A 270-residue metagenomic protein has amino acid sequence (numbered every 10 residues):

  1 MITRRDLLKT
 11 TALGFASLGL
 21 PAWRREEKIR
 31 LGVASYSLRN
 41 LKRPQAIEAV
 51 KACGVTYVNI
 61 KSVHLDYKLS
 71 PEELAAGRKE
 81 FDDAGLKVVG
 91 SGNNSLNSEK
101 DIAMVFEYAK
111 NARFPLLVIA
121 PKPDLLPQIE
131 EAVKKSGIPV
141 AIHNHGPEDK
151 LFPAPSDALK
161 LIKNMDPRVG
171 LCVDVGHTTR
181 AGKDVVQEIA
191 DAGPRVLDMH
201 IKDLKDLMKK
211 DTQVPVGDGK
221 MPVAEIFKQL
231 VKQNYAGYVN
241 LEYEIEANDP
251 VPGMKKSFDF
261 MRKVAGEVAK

Functional and structural regions predicted by a protein language model:
M1-F15: N-terminal secretory signal peptides and thylakoid transit peptides that target proteins across membranes
A12, A16-W23, P44-I47, H64 (+5 more regions): Active-site acidic/histidine proton-transfer and metal-coordination neighborhood in alpha/beta enzyme cores
P21-L41, Q45-A49: C-terminal segment of N-terminal export signals and the immediately downstream linker at the start of the mature
V33, V50, F81, A109 (+6 more regions): Conserved, mostly hydrophobic/aromatic
A46-K61: Catalytic domains of carbohydrate-active enzymes, especially glycoside hydrolases
I47, L151-P155, T179-A236, E244-P252: Gly/Pro-rich active-site loop or hairpin
N59-A76: Glycine-rich, proline-tolerant flexible connector loops at the mouths of alpha/beta enzymes
G253-A269: C-terminal helical cap(s) of enzyme catalytic domains, especially alpha/beta-barrels
